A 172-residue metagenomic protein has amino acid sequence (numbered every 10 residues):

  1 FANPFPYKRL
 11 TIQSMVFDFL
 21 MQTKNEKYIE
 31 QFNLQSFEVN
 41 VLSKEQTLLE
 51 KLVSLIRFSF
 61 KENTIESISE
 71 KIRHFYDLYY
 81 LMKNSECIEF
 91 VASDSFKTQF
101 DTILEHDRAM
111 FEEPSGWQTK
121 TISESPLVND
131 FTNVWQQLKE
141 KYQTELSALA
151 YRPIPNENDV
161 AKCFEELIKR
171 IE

Functional and structural regions predicted by a protein language model:
F1-E172: Structured mid-to-C-terminal alpha-helical surface segments
